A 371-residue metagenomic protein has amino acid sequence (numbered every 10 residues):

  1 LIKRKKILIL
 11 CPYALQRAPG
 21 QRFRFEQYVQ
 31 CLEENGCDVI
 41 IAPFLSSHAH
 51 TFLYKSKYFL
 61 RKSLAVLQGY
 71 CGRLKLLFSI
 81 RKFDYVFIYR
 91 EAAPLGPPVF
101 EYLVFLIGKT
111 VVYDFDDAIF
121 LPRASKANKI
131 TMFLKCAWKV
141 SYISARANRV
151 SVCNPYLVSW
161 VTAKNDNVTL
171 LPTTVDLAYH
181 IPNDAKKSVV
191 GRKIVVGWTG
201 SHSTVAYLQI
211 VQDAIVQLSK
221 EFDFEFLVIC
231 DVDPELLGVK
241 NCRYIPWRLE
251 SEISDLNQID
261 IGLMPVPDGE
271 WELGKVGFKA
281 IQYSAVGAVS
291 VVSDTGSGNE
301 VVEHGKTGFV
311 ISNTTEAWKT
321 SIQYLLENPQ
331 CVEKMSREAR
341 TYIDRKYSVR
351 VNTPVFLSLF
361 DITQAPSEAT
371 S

Functional and structural regions predicted by a protein language model:
Y13, R17, R22, V86-K109 (+2 more regions): An aromatic- and histidine-rich active-site surface loop
L15-C31, I41, D176-P182, V189-Q258: Conserved catalytic-core segment of nucleotide-activated headgroup transferases in glycan assembly
C71-F83, L95-G108, Y113, I119-L121 (+1 more regions): Membrane-proximal helix-turn-helix segments that form the acceptor-binding/catalytic region of lipid-linked
Y156, T174: Carbohydrate-associated surface elements
A206, E250-A285, V291-E300: Nucleotide-sugar-dependent
H304-G305, F309-E316, Y324-Q330: Conserved acidic donor-binding segment of nucleotide-sugar-dependent glycosyltransferases
T320, Y324, C331-K346, V355-S358: A short, well-ordered alpha-helix in the C-terminal region of glycosyltransferases
N328, V349-S371: C-terminal alpha-helical cap of glycosyltransferases
